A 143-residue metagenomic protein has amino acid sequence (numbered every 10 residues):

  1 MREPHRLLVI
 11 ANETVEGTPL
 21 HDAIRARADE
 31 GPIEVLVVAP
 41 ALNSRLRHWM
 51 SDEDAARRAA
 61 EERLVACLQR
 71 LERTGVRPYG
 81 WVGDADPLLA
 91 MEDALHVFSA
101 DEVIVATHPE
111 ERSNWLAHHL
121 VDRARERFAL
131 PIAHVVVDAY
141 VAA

Functional and structural regions predicted by a protein language model:
R2-S51, L130-A139: Small/aliphatic-rich secondary-structure junction motif
P4-A11, A66-D84: Acidic/glycine-enriched edge-of-secondary-structure segments
I24, M91, A124: Residue-level signature of catalytic and energy-coupling elements of molecular machines, predominantly ATP/GTP-dependent
A39, E102, T107-H108: Short secondary-structure boundary segments
M50-E61: Glycine- and acidic-residue-enriched helix-capping/strand-helix junction motifs
T74-E102: Structural beta-alpha unit
L88-A90, E126, V137: N-terminal targeting/anchoring "stem" of glycan-biosynthesis enzymes
T107-R123: Glycine-rich, Arg-bearing micro-motifs that act as flexible, cationic patches
